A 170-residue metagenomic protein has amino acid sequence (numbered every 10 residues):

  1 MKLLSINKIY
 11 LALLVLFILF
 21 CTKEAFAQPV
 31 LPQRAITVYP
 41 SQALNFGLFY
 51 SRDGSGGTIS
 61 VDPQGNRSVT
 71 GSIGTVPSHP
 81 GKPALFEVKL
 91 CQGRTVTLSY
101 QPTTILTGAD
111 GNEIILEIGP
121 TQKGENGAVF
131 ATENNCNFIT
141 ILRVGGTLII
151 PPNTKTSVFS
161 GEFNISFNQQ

Functional and structural regions predicted by a protein language model:
K2-A12: Bacterial N-terminal signal peptides that target proteins for export
L11-C21: Bacterial N-terminal signal peptides
T22, L31-Q33, I115: Short, charged, low-hydrophobicity "junction" segments
K23, Q64, G119-K123: Intrinsic disorder/low-complexity segments
F26-S99, T103-L106, N134-Q170: N-terminal small/polar-rich segments of proteins
Y100-N126: Surface-exposed binding patches on compact interaction domains or structured appendages
T121-N137: An anionic, turn-rich surface loop/hairpin at beta-sheet edges that serves as a generic interaction/coordination patch
